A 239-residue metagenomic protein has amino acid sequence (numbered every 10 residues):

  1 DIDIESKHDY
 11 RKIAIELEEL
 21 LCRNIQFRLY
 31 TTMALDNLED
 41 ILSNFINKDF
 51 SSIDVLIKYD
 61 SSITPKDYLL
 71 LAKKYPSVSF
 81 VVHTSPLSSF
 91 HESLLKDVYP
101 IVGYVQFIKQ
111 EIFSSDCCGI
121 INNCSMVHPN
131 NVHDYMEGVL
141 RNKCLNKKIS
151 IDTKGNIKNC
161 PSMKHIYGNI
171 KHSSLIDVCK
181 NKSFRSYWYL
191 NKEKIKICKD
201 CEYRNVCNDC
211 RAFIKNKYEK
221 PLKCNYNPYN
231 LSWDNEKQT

Functional and structural regions predicted by a protein language model:
D1, C160, N216: Canonical Radical SAM [4Fe-4S] cluster-binding loop centered on the CxxxCxxC motif and its immediate flanking residues
D1-R11, L17-D36, F50-S62, V78-L87: Core AdoMet radical
K12-E18, L38-N47, K66-Y75, S93-V98: Short, aromatic/basic amphipathic alpha-helical patches
L20, D54-L56, S79-H83, E111 (+1 more regions): A broadly tuned preference for mixed-charge, low-complexity surface segments
K74-C160, V206: A C-terminal junction/extension of Radical SAM enzymes
K164-T239: Flexible mid-to-C-terminal extensions adjoining Fe-S/redox cofactors in radical SAM and related proteins
